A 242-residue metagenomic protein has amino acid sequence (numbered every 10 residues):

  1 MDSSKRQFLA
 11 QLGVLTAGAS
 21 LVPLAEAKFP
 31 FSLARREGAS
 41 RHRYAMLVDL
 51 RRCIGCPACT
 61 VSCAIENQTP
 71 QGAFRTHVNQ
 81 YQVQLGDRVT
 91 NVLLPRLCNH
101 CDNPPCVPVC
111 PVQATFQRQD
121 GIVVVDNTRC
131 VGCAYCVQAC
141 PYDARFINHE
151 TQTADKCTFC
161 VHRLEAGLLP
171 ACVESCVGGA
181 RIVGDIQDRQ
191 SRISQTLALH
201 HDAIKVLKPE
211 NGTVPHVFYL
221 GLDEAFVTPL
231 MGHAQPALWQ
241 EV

Functional and structural regions predicted by a protein language model:
M1-T16: N-terminal secretory signal peptides and thylakoid transit peptides that target proteins across membranes
V22-C56, K205, E210-G212, Y219 (+2 more regions): C-terminal segment of N-terminal export signals and the immediately downstream linker at the start of the mature
L24-E26, S32-A34, A58-Q80, N103-R129 (+3 more regions): Iron-sulfur cluster-binding cysteine motifs and their immediate structural context in ferredoxin-like electron-transfer
R41, L93, E150-D155, G212: Short, solvent-exposed loop/turn segments at the edges of secondary structure
H42-M46, L94, G121: Short amphipathic alpha-helical segments
L85-C101, V137-R145, C160-S175, H200-L222: Short Fe-S-cluster ligation motifs
Q152, K156-F159, R189, L207: Catalytic cores of enzyme domains
A171-V242: Long, compositionally biased charged/polar accessory segments in the mid-to-C-terminal portions of proteins
